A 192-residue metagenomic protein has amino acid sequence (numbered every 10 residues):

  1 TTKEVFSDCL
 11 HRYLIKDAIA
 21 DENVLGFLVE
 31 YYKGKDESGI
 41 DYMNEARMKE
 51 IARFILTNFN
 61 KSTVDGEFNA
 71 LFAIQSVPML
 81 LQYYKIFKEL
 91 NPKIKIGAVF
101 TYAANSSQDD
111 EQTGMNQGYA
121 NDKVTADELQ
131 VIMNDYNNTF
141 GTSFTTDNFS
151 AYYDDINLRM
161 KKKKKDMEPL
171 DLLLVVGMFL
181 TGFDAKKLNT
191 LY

Functional and structural regions predicted by a protein language model:
T1-D41, M48, L180-Y192: Signature of the SF2 helicase/ATPase Hel1-core->accessory helical subdomain module
I40-V175: Conserved C-terminal RecA-like helicase domain
